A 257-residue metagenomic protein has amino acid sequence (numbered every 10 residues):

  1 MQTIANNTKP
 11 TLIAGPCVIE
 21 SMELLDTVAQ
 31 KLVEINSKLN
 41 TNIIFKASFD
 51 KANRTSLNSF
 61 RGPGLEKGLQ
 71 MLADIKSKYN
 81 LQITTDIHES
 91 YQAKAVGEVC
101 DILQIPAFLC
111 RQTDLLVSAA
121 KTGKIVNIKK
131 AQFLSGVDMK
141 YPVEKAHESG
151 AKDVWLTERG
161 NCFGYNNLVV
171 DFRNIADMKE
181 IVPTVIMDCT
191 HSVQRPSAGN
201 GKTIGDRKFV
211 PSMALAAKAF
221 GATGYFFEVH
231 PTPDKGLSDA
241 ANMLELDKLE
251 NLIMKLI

Functional and structural regions predicted by a protein language model:
M1-I13, Q70, I257: N-terminal amphipathic alpha-helix/helix-capping segment at the start of soluble metabolic enzymes
T11-G15, I43-A47, I83-T85, L103-I105 (+4 more regions): Hydrophobic faces of well-ordered beta-strands that scaffold small-molecule active sites in alpha/beta enzyme cores
L12-L24, I43-L65, V229-D239: Glycine-rich, proline-tolerant flexible connector loops at the mouths of alpha/beta enzymes
C17-Q30, K129-K140, R159-D177, V193-A214: Active-site glycine- and acidic-residue-rich loops that bind and position anionic ligands or nucleotide-like cofactors
L32-L39, N58-T84, A119-I125, I175-I186 (+2 more regions): Alpha-helix-loop-beta-strand connector modules within alpha/beta enzyme cores
A47-Q104, R111-L116: N-terminal active-site wall of soluble small-molecule enzyme domains
D50-T55, L109-D177, I181: Conserved anion-binding
N58-E66, Q104-L109, Y165-V169, S192-A219 (+1 more regions): Active-site-adjacent loop and "lid" segments of alpha/beta metabolic enzymes
